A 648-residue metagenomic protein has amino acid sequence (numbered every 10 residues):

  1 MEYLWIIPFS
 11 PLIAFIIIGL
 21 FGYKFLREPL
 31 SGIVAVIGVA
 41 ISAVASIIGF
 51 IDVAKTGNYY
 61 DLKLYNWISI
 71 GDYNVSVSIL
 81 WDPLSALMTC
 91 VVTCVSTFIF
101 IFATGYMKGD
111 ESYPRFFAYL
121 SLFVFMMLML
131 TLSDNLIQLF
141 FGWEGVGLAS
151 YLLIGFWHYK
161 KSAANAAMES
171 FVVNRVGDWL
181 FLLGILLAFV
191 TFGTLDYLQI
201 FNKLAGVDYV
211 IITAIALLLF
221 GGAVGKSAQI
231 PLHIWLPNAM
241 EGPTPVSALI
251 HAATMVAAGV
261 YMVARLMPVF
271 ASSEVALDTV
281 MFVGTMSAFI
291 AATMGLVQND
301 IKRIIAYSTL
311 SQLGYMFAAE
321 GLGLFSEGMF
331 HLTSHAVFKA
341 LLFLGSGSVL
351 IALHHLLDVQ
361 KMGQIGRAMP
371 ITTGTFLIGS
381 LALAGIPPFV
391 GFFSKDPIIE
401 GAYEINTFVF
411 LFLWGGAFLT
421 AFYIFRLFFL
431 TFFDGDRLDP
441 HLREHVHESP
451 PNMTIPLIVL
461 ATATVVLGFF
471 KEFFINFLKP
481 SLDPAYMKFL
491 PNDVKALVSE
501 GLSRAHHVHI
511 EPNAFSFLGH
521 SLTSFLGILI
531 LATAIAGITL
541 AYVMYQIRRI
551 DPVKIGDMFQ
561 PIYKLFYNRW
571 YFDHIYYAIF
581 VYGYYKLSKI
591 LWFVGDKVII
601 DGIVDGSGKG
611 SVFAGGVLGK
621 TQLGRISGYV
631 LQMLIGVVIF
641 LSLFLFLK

Functional and structural regions predicted by a protein language model:
M1-N476, E500-D551, K564-W570, H574 (+4 more regions): ...captures the hydrophobic TM-helix bundle architecture rather than a specific catalytic motif, and can also fire on
V446, K488-V494, V498: Acidic, turn-prone loop/beta-hairpin segments
F477-N492: Membrane-proximal cytoplasmic C-terminal regulatory module of class A 7TM GPCRs
G556-F566: Short, highly charged, low-complexity non-transmembrane loops/tails of multi-pass membrane proteins
F580: Glycine-rich and polybasic anion-binding loops at the starts of cofactor/ligand-binding domains
D596: Alpha-helical polar/charged "hotspots" used for coordination or helix-helix interfaces
